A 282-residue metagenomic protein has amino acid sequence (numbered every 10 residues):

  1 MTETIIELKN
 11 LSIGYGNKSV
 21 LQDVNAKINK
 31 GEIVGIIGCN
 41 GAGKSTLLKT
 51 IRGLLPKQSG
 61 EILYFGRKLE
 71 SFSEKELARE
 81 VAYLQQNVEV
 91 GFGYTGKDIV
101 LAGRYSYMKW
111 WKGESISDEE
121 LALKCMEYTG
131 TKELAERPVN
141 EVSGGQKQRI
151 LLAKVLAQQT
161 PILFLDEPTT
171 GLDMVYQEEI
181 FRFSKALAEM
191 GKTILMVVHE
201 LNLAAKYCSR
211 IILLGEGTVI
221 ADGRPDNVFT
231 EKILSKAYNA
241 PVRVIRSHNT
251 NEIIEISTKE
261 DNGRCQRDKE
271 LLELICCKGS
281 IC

Functional and structural regions predicted by a protein language model:
I37-C39: The feature captures the beta-strand-to-loop junction immediately N-terminal to the Walker
R52: Helix-to-loop junction immediately C-terminal to a conserved catalytic motif
G60-K68, L77: Conserved ABC transporter NBD signature motif
L101, I116-L134, Q159: Conserved ABC ATPase "signature" region
P138-V142, Q146: Conserved ABC ATPase signature
L163-D166: Catalytic Walker B motif of ABC-type/P-loop ATPase nucleotide-binding domains
A237-C282: ABC ATPase nucleotide-binding domains
